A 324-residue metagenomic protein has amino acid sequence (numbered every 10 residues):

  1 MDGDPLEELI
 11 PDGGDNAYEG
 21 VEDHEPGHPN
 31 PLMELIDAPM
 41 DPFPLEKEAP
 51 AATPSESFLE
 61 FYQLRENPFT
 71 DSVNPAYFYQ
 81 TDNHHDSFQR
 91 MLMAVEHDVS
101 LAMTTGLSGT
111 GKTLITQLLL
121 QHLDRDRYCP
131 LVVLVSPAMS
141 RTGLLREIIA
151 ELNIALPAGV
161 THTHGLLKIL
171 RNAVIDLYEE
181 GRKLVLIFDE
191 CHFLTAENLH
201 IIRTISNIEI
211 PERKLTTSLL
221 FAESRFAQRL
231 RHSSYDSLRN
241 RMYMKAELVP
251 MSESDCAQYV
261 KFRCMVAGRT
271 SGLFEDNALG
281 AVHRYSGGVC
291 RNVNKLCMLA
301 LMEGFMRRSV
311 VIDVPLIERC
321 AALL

Functional and structural regions predicted by a protein language model:
D2-E48, Q258-K261, M265-L324: C-terminal alpha-helical "lid" subdomain
N67, M139-A158: Conserved NTP-binding/hydrolysis module of P-loop NTPases
V99-L118: Walker A/P-loop nucleotide-binding motif
L120, F226-R241: Short regulatory helix/loop adjacent to the ATP-binding pocket of P-loop NTPases
R125-S136: Conserved catalytic segments around the Walker B and adjacent sensor/switch elements of P-loop NTPase domains
V135-P137, L230, Y243-D255: Conserved AAA+ ATPase "SRH/arginine-finger" region at the nucleotide-binding site
A150-L152, S224-R225, S233, S254-T270: Conserved AAA+ ATPase "sensor/coupling" helix adjacent to the nucleotide-binding pocket
R171-I175, E179-L220, S233: Conserved Walker B catalytic segment
